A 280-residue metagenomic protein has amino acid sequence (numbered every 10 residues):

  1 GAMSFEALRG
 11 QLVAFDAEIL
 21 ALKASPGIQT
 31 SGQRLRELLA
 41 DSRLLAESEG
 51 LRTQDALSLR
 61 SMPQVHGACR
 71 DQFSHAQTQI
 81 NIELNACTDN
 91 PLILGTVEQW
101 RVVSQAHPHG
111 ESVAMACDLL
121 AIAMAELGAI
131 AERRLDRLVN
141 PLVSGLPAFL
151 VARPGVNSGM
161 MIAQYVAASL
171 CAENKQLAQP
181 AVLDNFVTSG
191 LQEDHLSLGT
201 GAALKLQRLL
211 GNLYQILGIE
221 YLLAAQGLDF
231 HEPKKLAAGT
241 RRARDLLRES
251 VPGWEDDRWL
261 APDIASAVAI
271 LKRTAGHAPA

Functional and structural regions predicted by a protein language model:
G1-A280: C-terminal auxiliary extensions adjacent to catalytic cores
